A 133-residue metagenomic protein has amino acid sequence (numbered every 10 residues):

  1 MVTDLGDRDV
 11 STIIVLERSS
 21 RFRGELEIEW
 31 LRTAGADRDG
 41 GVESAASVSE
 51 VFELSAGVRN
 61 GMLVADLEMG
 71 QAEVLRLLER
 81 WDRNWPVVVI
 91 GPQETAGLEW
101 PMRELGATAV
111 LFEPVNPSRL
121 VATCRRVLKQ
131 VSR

Functional and structural regions predicted by a protein language model:
D9-L31, S44, L63: Conserved acidic segment of CheY-like receiver
R23-G24, V48-V51, V58-N84, T95: Conserved phosphotransfer microenvironments
A36-S47: Short hydrophobic/Thr-rich beta-strand motif most characteristic of the beta2 strand and flanking loop of CheY-like
W100-E104: Alpha4-beta5-alpha5 "output face"
V115-C124: C-terminal output helix
R125-R133: The C-terminal output helix
